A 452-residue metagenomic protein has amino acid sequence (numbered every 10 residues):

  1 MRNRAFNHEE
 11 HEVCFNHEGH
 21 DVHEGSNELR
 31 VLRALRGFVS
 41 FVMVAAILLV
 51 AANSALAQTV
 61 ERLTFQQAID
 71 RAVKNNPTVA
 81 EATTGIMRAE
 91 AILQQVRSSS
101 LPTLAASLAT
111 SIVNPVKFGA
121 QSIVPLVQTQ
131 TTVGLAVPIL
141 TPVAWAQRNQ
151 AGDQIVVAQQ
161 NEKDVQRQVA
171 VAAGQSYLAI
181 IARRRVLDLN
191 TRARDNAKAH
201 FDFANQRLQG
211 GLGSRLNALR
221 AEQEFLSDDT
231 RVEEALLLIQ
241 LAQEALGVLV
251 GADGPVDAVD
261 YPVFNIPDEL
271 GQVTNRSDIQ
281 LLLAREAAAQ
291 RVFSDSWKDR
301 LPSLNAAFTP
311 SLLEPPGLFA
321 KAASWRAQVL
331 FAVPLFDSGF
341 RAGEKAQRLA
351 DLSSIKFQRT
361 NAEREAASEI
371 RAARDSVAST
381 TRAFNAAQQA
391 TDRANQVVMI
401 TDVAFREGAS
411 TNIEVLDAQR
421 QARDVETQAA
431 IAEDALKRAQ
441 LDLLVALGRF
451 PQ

Functional and structural regions predicted by a protein language model:
M1, H8-V42, A46: Short, low-complexity, charge-dense intrinsically disordered segments
A57-A105, P115, V137-I139, L212 (+7 more regions): Bacterial Sec-pathway N-terminal export signals of envelope proteins
Q58-E61, A105-I139, D260-I266, A307-A346: Small/polar, glycine/serine/threonine/aspartate-rich low-complexity segments that form flexible
D70-A80, M87-P102, V133-Q150, Q160-R167 (+7 more regions): A glycine-/polar-enriched beta->alpha junction
Q166-Q280, R285, A373-S376, T380 (+2 more regions): Periplasmic alpha-helical coiled-coil/stalk elements that build and connect Gram-negative outer-membrane
S227-A252, T391-R449: Short segments within alpha-helical structural elements
